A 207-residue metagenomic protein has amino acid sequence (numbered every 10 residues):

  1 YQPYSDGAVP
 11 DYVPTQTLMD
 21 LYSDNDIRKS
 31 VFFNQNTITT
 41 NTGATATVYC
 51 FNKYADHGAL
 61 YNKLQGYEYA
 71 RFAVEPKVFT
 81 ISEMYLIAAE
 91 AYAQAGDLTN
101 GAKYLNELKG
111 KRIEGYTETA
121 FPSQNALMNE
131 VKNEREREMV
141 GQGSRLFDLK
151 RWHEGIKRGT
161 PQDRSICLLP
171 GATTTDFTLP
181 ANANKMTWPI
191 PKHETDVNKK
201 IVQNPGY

Functional and structural regions predicted by a protein language model:
Y1-T37: C-terminal amphipathic alpha-helical segment
Y22-Y207: Acidic/polar-rich alpha-helix caps and helix-coil junctions
